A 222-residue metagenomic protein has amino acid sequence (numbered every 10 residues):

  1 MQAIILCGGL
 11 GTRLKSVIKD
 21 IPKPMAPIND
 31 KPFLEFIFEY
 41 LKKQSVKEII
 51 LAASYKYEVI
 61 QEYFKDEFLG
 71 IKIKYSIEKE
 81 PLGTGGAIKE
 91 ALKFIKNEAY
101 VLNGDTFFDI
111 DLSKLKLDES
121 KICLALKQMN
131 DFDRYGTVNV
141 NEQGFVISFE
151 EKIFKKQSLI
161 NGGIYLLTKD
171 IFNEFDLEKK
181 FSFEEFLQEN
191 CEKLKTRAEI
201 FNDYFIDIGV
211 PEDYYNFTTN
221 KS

Functional and structural regions predicted by a protein language model:
M1-K19, Q44, K195: N-terminal nucleotide-binding beta1-loop-alpha1 segment
Q2-I5, K31-N103, E174-E178: Conserved N-terminal catalytic core of the sugar/cofactor nucleotidyltransferase
L10, D105-T106: Active-site metal-binding loops of divalent metal-dependent hydrolases
D20-F33: Short catalytic helix/loop segments, enriched in acidic residues and glycine and frequently bearing histidine
F36, Y40, V59, E90 (+4 more regions): Alpha-helical elements of Rossmann-like donor-binding domains used by nucleotide-donor carbohydrate transfer enzymes
Y100, F107, S113-L117, N130 (+1 more regions): Catalytic-core segments of class I nucleotidyltransferases/pyrophosphorylases that form NMP-activated intermediates
E119-Q128, G136: A short, conserved acidic/glycine-rich loop-to-beta-strand motif that forms the donor nucleotide-sugar/metal
V140-Q143: Short acidic-glycine loop/turn motifs at beta-strand connectors
